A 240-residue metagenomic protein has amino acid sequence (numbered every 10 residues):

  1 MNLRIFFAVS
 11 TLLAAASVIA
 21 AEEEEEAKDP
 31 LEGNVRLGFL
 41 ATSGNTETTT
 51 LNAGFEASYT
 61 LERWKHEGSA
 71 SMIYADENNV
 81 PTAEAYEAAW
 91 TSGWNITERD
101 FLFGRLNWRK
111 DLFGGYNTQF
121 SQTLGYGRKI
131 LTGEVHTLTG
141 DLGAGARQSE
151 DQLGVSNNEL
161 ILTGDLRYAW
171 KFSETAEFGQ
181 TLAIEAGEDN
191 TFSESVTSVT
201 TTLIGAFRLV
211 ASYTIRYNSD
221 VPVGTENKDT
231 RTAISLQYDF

Functional and structural regions predicted by a protein language model:
M1-P30: Cleavable N-terminal export/targeting peptides
L31, R63-G68, R99-L102, E134-L138 (+2 more regions): Repeated loop/turn-to-beta-strand initiation elements of outer-membrane beta-barrel proteins
L31-G33, T49-F55, A70, Y86-W90 (+5 more regions): Hydrophobic, lipid-facing positions within transmembrane beta-strands of outer-membrane proteins
V35-F39, A53-Y59, W90-W94, L124-R128 (+5 more regions): Residues on the lipid-exposed face of transmembrane beta-strands in outer-membrane beta-barrel proteins
F39-S43, L61, M72-D76, W108-L112 (+5 more regions): Transmembrane beta-strands of outer-membrane beta-barrel pores
A41-T49, E77-A83, K110-T118, Q152-S156 (+2 more regions): Solvent-exposed loop/turn segments connecting transmembrane beta-strands in outer-membrane beta-barrel proteins
Y59-R63, I96-E98, G127-T132, Q148-E150 (+3 more regions): Outer-membrane beta-barrel proteins
D189-F240: Predominantly the C-terminal beta-signal and adjacent terminal strand-loop region of outer-membrane beta-barrel
